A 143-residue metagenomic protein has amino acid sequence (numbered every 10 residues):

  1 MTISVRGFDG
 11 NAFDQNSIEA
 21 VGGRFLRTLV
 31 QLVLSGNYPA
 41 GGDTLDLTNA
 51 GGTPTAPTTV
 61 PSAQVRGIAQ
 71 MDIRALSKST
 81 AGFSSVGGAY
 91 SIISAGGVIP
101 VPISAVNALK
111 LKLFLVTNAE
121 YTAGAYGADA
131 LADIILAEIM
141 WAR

Functional and structural regions predicted by a protein language model:
M1-D46, L131-R143: Extracellular receptor-binding modules and their adjoining Ser/Thr/Gly/Asp/Asn-rich linkers
V33-A123, D129: Extracellular attachment/recognition segments
